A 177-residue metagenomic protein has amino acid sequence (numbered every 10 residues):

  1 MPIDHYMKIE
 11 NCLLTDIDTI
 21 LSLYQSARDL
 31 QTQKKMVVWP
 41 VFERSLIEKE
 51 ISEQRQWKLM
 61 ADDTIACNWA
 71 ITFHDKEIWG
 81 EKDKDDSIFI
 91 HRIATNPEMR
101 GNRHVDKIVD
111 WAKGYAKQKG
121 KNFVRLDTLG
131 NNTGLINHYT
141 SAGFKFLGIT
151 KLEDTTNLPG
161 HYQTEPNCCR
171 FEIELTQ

Functional and structural regions predicted by a protein language model:
M1-Y6: Short, Lys/Arg-enriched N-terminal segments with co-localized hydrophobic residues within the first ~10-30 amino acids
K8-S22: A short beta-loop-alpha structural element at the N-terminal edge of CoA-dependent acyl/N-acetyltransferase catalytic
L14, S26-E98, D106-D110, E174-L175: Acetyl-CoA-dependent GNAT
R100, V109-K117, T140: A conserved short alpha-helix in the GNAT/GCN5 acetyltransferase fold that borders and helps form the acetyl-CoA
R103: Glycine-rich phosphate-binding loop
A116-T128: Conserved GNAT acetyl-CoA-binding A-motif
L129-N131, A142, L152-Q177: C-terminal "cap" of GNAT-fold acetyltransferases
